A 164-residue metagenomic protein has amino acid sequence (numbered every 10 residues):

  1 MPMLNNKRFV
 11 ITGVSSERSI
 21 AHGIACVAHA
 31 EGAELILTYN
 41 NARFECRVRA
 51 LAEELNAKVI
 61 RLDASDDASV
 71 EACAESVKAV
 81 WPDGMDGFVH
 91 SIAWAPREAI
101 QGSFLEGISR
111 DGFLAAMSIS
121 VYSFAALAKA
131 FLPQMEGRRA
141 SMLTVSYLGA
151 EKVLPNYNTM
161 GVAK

Functional and structural regions predicted by a protein language model:
P2-L37: Canonical Rossmann dinucleotide-binding motif of NAD(H)/NADP(H)-dependent dehydrogenases/reductases, specifically
R8-T12, M85-A93: Conserved hydrophobic beta-strands of the Rossmann-like cofactor-binding core in SDR/related NAD(P)H-dependent
V10, I36, I60, F88 (+1 more regions): Conserved Rossmann-like nucleotide-binding pocket used by diverse enzymes that bind dinucleotide cofactors
G13-H22, C26, A93-K164: Catalytic loop of short-chain dehydrogenase/reductase
N41-F44: Helix N-cap at the beta1-alpha1 junction of Rossmann-like dinucleotide-binding domains, i.e., the first residues
A52-A68: Rossmann-fold cofactor-recognition segment
N56, D83-M85, F113: Local beta-strand N-terminus motif with an aromatic residue
S65-V80: Conserved Rossmann-fold cofactor-binding substructure of NAD(P)-dependent oxidoreductases
